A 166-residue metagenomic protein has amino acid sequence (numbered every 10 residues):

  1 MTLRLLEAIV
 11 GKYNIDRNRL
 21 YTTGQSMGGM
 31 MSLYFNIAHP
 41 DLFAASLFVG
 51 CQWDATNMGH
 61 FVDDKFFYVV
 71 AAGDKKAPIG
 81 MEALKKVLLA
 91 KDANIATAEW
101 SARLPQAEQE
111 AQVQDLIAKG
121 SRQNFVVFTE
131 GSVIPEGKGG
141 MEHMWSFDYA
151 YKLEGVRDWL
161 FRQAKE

Functional and structural regions predicted by a protein language model:
M1-A8, M30-Y34, A38-D41, I79-A83 (+3 more regions): Extracytoplasmic/secreted proteins, especially bacterial periplasmic and envelope-associated proteins
M1-M27: Gly/Ser-rich "nucleophile elbow"/oxyanion-hole loop immediately N-terminal to the catalytic nucleophile in hydrolases
E7-N14, I37-D41, L89-N94, F161-K165: Sec-exported extracytoplasmic/periplasmic mature domains
N18-D63: Primarily recognizes the serine-hydrolase "nucleophile elbow" in alpha/beta-hydrolase and SGNH/GDSL folds
F67-V70: Short beta-strand/loop motif that positions the catalytic acidic residue of the alpha/beta-hydrolase fold
A72-P78: Acidic catalytic loop of the alpha/beta-hydrolase fold
E82-A90: Short, aromatic/basic amphipathic alpha-helical patches
N94-E166: C-terminal catalytic histidine-bearing segment of alpha/beta-hydrolase fold enzymes
